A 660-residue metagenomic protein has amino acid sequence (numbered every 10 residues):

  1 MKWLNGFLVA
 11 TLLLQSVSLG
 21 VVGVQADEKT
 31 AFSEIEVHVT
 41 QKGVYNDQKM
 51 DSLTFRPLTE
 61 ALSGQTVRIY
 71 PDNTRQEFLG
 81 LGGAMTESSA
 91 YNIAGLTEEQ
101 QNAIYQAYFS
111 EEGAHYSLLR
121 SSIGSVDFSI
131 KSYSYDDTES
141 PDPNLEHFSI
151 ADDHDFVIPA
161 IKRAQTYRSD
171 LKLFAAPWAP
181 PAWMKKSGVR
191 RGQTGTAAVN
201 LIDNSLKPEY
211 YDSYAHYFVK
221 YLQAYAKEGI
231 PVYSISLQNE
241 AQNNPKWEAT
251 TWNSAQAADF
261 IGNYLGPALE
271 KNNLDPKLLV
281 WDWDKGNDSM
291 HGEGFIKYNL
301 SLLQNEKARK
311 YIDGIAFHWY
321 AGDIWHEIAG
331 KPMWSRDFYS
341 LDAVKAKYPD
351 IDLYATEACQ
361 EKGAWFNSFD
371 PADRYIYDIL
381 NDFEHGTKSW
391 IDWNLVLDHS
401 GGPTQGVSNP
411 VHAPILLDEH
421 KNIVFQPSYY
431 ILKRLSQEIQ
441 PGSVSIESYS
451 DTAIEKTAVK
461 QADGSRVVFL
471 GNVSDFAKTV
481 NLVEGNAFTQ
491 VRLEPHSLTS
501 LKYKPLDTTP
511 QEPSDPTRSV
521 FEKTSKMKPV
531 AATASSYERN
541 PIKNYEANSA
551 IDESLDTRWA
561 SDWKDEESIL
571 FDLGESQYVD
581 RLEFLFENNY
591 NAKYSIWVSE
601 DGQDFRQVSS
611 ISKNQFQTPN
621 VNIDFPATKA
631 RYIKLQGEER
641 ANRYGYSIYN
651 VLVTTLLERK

Functional and structural regions predicted by a protein language model:
L8, L12-S16: Hydrophobic core
V17-T30: Sec-dependent signal peptide cleavage junction
A31-Q48, L53, P57-Q65, L173 (+4 more regions): Substrate-binding and catalytic surfaces of secreted/luminal carbohydrate-active proteins
N46-V232, N253, N263: N-terminal catalytic cores of secreted or lumenal carbohydrate-active enzymes
S465, D565-E566, G574-R581, K629-R631: Extended extracellular/luminal ectodomain segments enriched in beta-structured repeat modules
T509-G574, L585-Y590, S610-F616, L656-R659: Disordered, acidic Ser/Thr/Pro-rich linker "stalks" and the adjacent N-terminal cap of the next globular domain
W563-E567, N588-E658: Trp- and acidic/polar-enriched beta-sheet ligand-binding modules for extracellular glycan and matrix recognition
Q577-N588, L635: A short beta-strand element within beta-rich, extracytoplasmic domains of secreted/secretory-pathway proteins
